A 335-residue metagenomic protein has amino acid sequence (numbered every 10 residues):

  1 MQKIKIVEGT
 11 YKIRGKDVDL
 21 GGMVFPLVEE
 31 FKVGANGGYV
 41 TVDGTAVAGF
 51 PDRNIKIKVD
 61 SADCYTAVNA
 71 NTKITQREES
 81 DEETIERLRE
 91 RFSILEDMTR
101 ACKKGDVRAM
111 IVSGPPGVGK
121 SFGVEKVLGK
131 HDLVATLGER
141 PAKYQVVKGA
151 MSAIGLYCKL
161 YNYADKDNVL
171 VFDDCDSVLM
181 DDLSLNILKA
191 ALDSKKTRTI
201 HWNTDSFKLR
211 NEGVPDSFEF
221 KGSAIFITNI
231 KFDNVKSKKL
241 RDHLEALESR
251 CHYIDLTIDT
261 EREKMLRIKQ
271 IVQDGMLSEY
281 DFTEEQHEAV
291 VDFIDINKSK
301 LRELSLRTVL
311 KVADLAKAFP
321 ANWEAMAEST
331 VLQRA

Functional and structural regions predicted by a protein language model:
M1-R77: N-terminal accessory interaction module
T72-G105: N-terminal pre-Walker A segment at the start of P-loop NTPase domains
K104-V124: Walker A/P-loop nucleotide-binding motif
K130-N168, D176-D181: AAA+/P-loop NTPase substrate/partner-engagement loops
K166-L170, D216-F226: Loop/turn-to-beta-strand initiation segments
M180-F220, N229: Conserved catalytic/switch belt of AAA+ P-loop NTPases
K238-D259: A short helix-turn-beta junction within AAA+ P-loop NTPase domains corresponding to the substrate/partner-engaging
K264-M265, K269-R334: Conserved AAA+ ATPase small/helical "lid" subdomain
